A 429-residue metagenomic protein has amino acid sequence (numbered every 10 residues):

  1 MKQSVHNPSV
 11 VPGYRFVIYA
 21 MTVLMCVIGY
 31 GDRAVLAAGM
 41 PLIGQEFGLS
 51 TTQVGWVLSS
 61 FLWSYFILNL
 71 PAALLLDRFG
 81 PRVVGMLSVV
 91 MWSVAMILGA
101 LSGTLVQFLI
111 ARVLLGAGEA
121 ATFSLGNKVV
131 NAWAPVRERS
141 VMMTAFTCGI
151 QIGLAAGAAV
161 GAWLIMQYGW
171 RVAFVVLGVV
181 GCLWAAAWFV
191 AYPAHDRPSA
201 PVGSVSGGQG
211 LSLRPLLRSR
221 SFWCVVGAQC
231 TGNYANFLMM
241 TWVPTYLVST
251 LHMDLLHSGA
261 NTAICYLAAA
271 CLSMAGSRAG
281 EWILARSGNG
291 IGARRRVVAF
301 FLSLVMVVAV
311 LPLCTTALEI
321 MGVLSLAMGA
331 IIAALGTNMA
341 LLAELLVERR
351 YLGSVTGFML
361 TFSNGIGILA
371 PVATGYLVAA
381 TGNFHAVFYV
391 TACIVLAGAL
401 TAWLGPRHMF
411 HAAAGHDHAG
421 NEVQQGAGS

Functional and structural regions predicted by a protein language model:
L36-A37, R220-S277, L335-A340, A370: Extracytoplasmic gate region of multi-pass secondary transporters
G48, G80, L101-Q107, G118 (+3 more regions): Helix-breaking motifs and short loop linkers at transmembrane-helix boundaries and internal kinks in secondary membrane
I67-G103: Conserved MFS/SLC helix-loop-helix module at the cytosolic interface between two early adjacent transmembrane helices
A111-I150: Cytoplasmic helix-loop-helix junction between adjacent transmembrane helices in 12-TM secondary transporters
F146-A194: Helix-loop-helix hairpin linking two adjacent transmembrane segments in secondary transporters
F189-R214, H411-G420: Flexible cytoplasmic inter-helical loops of multi-pass small-molecule transporters
I291-N338: C-terminal transmembrane helical hairpin of 12-TM major facilitator-type secondary transporters
R349-T381: A late C-terminal transmembrane helix in Major Facilitator Superfamily
